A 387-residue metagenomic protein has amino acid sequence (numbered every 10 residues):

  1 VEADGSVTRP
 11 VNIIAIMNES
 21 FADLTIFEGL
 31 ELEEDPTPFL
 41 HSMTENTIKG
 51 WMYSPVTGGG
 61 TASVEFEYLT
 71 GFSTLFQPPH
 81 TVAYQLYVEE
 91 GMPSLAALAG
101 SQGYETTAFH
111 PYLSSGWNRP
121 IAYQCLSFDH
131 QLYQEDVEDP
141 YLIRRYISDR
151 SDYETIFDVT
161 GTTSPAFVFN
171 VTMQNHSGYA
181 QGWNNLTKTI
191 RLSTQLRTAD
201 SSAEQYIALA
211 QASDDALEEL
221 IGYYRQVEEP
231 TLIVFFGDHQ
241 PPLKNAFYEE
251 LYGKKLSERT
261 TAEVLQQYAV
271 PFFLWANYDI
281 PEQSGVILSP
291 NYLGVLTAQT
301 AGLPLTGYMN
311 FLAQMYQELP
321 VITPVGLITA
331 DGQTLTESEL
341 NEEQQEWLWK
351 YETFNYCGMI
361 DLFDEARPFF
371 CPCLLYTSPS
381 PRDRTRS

Functional and structural regions predicted by a protein language model:
E2-P10, A15-N18, A22-S378: Solvent-exposed soluble domains appended to multi-pass membrane proteins
Y376-S387: Single conserved hydrophobic/aromatic residue that forms the stacking wall/gate of nucleotide- or nucleobase-binding
